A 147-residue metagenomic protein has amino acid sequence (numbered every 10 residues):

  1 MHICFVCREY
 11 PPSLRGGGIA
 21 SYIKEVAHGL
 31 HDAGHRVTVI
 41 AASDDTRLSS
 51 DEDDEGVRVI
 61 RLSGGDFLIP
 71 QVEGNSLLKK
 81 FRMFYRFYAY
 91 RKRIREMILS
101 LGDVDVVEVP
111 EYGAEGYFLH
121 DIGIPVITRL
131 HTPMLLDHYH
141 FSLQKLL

Functional and structural regions predicted by a protein language model:
M1-R58, I98-G102: N-terminal subdomain of nucleotide-sugar transferases
E9-P11, D44-T46, G64-F67, Y112-E115 (+1 more regions): Short, solvent-exposed loop/turn segments at secondary-structure junctions
L14, L68-K80, D121-L147: Acceptor-binding helix/loop patch of EC 2.4 sugar-transfer enzymes, predominantly nucleotide-sugar-dependent
I23, Y90, I94, E111-Y112 (+1 more regions): Amphipathic coiled-coil/heptad-repeat helices and related helical stalk/stem segments that mediate oligomerization
E25-H28, V59-L62, K80-Y85, T128-H131 (+1 more regions): Short, surface-exposed linear patches
V39-L101: A conserved catalytic-core segment of Leloir-type glycosyltransferases
F87-R91, V106-D137: An aromatic- and histidine-rich active-site surface loop
